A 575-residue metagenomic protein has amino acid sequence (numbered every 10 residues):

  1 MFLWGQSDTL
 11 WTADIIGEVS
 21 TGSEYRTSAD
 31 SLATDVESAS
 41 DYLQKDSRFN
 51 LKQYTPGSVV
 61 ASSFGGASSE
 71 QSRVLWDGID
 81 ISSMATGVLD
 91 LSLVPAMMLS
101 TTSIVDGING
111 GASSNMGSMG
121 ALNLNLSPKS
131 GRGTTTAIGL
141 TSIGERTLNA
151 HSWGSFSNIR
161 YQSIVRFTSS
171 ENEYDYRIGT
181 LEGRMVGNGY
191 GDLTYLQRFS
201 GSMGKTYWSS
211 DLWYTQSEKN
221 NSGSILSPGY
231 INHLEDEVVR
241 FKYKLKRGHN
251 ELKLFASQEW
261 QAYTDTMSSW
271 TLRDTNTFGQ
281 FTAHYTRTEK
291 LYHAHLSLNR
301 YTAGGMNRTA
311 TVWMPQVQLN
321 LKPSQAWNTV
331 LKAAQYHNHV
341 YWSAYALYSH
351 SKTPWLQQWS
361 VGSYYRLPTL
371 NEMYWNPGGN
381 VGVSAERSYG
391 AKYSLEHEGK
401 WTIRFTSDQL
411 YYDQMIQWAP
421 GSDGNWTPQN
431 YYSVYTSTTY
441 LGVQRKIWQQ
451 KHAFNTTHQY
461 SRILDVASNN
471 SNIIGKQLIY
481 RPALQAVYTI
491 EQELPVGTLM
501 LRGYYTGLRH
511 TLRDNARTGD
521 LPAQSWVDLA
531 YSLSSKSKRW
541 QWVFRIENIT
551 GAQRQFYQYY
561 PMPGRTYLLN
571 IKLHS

Functional and structural regions predicted by a protein language model:
D35-L43, V60-S63, L89-P95, N115-A137 (+1 more regions): N-terminal periplasmic accessory domains that precede and gate Gram-negative outer-membrane beta-barrel machines
D41-D80: Extracytoplasmic beta-strand/coil segments of soluble accessory domains associated with Gram-negative outer-membrane
I79-G107, L124: Short acidic/polar hinge/loop motifs at secondary-structure boundaries that mediate gating or recognition
T101-D106, G111, A121, S127-G154 (+1 more regions): Short strand-turn segments of transmembrane beta-barrel domains in outer membranes, especially the first one or two
G131, S155-L234: Periplasmic-side early beta-strands and strand-to-turn transitions of outer-membrane beta-barrels
W153, I159, I164, G189 (+6 more regions): Conserved C-terminal beta-signal and adjacent last beta-strands/turns of outer-membrane beta-barrel proteins
S227-G229, H233-K242, D274, S351-D413 (+2 more regions): Outer-membrane beta-barrel signature, preferentially recognizing the C-terminal barrel domain of Gram-negative
L321-N328, Q409-Y411, N430-L512: Gram-negative outer-membrane beta-barrel transporters
